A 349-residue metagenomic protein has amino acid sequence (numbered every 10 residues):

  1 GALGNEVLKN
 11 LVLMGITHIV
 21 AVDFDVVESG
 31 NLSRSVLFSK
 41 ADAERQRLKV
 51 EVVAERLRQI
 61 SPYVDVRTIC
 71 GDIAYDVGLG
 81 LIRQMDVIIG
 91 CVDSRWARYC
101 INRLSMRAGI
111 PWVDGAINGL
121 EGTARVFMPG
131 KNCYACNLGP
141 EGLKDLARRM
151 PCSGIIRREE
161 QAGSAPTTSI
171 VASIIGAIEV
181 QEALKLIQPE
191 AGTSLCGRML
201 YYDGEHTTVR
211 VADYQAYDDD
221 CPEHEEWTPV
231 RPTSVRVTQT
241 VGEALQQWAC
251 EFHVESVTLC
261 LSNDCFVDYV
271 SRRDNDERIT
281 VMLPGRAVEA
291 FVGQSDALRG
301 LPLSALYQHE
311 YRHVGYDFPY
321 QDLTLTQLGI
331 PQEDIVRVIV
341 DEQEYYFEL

Functional and structural regions predicted by a protein language model:
G1-L349: Adenine nucleotide-associated cytosolic modules
